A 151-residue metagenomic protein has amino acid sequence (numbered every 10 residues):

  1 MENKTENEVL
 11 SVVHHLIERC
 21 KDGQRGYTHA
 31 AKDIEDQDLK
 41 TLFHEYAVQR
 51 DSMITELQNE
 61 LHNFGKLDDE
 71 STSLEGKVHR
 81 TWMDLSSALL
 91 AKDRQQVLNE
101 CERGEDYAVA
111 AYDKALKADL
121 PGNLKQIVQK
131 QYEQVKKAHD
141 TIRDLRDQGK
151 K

Functional and structural regions predicted by a protein language model:
E2-H15, D22, E45-S52, E56 (+3 more regions): Long, non-catalytic architectural segments outside compact domain cores
N3-I34, Q96-D119: Alpha-helical bundle segments that constitute or directly flank the non-heme di-iron/ferroxidase center
E8-L16, Q37-T55, R94-L98, N123-V135: Alpha-helical scaffold segments that form or flank carboxylate-/histidine-based iron centers
T28-E35, Q58, H62-G65, S86 (+3 more regions): A structural signal for long alpha-helical coiled-coils and helix-turn connectors that form the cytosolic signaling
D38-E75, A138, I142-L145, G149: Conserved alpha-helical segments that form or flank metal/cofactor-binding pockets of metalloenzymes
N59-V109: Carboxylate-rich helix-loop segments that flank metal/cofactor sites and access channels in metalloenzymes
V97, C101-K151: Preference for long, well-ordered alpha-helical segments
